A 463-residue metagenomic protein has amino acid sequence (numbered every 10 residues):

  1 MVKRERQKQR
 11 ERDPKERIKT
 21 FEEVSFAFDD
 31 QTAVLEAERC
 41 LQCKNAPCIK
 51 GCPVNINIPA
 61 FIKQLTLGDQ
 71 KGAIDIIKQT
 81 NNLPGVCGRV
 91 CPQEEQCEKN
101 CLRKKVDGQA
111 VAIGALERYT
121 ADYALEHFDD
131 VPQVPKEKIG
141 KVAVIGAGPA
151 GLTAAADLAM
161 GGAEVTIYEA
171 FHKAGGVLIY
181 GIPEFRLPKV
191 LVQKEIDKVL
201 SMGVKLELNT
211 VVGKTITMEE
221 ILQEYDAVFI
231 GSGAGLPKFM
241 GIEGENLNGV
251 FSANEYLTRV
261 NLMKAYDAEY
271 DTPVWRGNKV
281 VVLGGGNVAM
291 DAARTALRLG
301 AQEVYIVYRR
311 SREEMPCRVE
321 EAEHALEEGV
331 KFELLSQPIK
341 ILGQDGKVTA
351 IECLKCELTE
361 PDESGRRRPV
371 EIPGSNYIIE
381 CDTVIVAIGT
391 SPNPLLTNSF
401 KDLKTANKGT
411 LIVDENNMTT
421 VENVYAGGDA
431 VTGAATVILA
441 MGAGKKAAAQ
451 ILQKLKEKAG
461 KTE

Functional and structural regions predicted by a protein language model:
R17-L35, N57-R89, D107-V134, V260-N261: Ferredoxin-type iron-sulfur electron-transfer modules in oxidoreductases and energy-metabolism complexes
E38-A60, N82-K105: Local cysteine-cluster metal-coordination motifs and their immediate loop/turn environment, predominantly Fe-S cluster
Y119-K136, K194-K214, P237-L299, T405-T420: Glycine-rich dinucleotide-binding loop and its adjacent helix/turn
K136, K141-A143, Q193-I242, K340-E352 (+3 more regions): Feature captures the FAD/FMN-dependent oxidoreductase FAD-binding
K141-T166, A289-L297: N-terminal Rossmann-like FAD-binding beta1-loop-alpha1 element of flavoenzymes
E164-I167, F171-M202, L206, A293-K340 (+1 more regions): Rossmann-like dinucleotide-binding cores of NAD(P)H-dependent redox enzymes
N246-G277, D362-A434: FAD-site-proximal beta/loop scaffold in flavoenzymes
A430-K458: A conserved FAD-binding loop/helix module that cradles the flavin
